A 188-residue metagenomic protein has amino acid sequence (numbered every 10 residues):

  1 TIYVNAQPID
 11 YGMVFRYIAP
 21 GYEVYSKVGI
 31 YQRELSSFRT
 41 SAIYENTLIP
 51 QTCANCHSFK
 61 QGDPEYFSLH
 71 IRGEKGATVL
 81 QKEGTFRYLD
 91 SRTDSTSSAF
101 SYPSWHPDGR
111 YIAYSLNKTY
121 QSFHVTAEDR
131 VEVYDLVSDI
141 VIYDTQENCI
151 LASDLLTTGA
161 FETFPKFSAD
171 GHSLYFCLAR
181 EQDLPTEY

Functional and structural regions predicted by a protein language model:
I2-E23, S95-T96: Low-complexity, Pro/Ser/Thr- and charge-rich linker/hinge segments at domain boundaries
M13-Y25, L80, Y114-V137, C177-Y188: Short, conserved, GDST-rich strand-edge loop motifs in beta-rich repeat architectures
V14-Y88: Conserved, compact domain cores that house catalytic/ligand-binding motifs in diverse enzymes and effector modules
S36-T52, Q81-A99, V141-F161: Multi-bladed beta-propeller domains
S58-K60, S104, K166: Conserved beta-strand position repeated across blades of beta-propeller domains
Q61-D63, P107-D108, A169-D170: Residue-level detector of Asp-centered blade-edge/turn motifs that repeat once per structural unit in beta-propeller
Y66-F67, G109-I112, L174: Hydrophobic beta-strand positions that form the internal "hydrophobic ladder" of WD40/Gbeta-like beta-propeller blades
Y102, S115-S122, V141, I150-T158 (+3 more regions): Short, conserved micro-motifs composed of acidic
